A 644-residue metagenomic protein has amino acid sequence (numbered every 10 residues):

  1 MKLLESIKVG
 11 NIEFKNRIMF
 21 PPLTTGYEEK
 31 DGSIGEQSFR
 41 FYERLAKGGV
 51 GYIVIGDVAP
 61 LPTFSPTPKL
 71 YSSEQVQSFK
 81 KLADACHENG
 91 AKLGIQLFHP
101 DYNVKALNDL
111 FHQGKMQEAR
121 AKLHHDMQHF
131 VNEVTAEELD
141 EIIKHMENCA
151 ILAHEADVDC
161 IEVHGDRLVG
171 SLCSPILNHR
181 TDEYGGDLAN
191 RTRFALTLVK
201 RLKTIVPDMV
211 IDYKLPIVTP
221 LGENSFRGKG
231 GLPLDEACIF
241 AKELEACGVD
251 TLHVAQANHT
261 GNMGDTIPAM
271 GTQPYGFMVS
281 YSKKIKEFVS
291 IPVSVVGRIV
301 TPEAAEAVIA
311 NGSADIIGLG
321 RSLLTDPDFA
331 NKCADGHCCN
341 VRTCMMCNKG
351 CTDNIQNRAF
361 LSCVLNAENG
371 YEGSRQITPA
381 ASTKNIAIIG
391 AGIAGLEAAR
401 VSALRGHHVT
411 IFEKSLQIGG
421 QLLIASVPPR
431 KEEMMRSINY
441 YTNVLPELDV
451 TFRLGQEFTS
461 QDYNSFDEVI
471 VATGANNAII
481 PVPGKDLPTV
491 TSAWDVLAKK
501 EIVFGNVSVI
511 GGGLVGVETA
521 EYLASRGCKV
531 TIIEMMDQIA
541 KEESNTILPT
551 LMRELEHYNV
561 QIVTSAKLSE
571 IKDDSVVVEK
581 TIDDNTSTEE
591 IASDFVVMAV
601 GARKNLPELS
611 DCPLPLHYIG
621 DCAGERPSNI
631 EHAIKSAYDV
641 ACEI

Functional and structural regions predicted by a protein language model:
M1-I389, I393, E397-V409, Q417 (+2 more regions): Flavin-dependent oxidoreductase catalytic cores
M1-I7, E36, E368-E372, D449-Q456 (+2 more regions): Short gly/ser/thr-rich secondary-structure transition/capping motifs
T383-I411, R453-Q461, S465, A472-V482 (+4 more regions): Rossmann-like dinucleotide/flavin-binding elements
I411-L448, Y522-K567, G624-R626: Rossmann-like dinucleotide-binding cores of NAD(P)H-dependent redox enzymes
